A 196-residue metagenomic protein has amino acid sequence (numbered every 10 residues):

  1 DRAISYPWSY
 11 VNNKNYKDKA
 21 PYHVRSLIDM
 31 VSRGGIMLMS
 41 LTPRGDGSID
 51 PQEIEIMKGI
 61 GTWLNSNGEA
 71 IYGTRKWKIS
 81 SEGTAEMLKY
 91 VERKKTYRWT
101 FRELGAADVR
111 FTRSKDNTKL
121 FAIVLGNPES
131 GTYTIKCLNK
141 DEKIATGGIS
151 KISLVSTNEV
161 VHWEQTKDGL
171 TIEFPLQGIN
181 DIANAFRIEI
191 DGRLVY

Functional and structural regions predicted by a protein language model:
D1-Y196: Mature catalytic domains of secreted/periplasmic carbohydrate-active enzymes
